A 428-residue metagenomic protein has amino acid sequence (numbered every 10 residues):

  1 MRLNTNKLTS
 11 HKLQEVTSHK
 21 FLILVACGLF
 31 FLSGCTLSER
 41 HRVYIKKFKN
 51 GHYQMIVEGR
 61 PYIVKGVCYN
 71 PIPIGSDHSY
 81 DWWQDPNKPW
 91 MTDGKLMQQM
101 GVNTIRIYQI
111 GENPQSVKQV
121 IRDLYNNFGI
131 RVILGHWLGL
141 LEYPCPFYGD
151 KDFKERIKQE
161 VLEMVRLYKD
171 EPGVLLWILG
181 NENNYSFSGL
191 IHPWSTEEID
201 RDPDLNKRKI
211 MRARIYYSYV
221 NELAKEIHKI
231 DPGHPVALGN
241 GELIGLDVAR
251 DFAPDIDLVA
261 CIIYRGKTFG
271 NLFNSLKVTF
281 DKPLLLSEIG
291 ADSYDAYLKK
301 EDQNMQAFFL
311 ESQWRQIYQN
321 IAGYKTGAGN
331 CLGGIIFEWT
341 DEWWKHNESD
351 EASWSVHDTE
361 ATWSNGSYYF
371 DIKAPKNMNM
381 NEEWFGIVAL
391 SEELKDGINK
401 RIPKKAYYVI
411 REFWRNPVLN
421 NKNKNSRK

Functional and structural regions predicted by a protein language model:
L32-H41: Bacterial Sec-dependent signal peptides at the C-terminal "C-region" and cleavage site
R40-G135, P146-K154, K158, L162-L167 (+2 more regions): Active-site-adjacent substrate/metal-binding segments within catalytic domains of carbohydrate-active enzymes
K65-V67, I105-I107, V132-H136, L175-L179 (+4 more regions): Hydrophobic faces of well-ordered beta-strands that scaffold small-molecule active sites in alpha/beta enzyme cores
P73-P86, M100-G111, G139-R156, L205-Y216 (+3 more regions): The substrate-binding groove and active-site-proximal loops of carbohydrate-active enzymes, especially glycoside
R106-V117, Y185, L243-D247, C261-N271 (+1 more regions): Acidic-and-aromatic substrate-binding clefts and catalytic sites of carbohydrate-active enzymes
P144, E160-I210, A237-G239, N330-G333: Active-site groove signature of glycoside hydrolases
R201-Q319, G323: Extracellular glycoside hydrolase catalytic/binding regions
F337-K428: Aromatic-rich peripheral "rim/lid" segments of glycoside hydrolase catalytic domains that contact and position glycan
